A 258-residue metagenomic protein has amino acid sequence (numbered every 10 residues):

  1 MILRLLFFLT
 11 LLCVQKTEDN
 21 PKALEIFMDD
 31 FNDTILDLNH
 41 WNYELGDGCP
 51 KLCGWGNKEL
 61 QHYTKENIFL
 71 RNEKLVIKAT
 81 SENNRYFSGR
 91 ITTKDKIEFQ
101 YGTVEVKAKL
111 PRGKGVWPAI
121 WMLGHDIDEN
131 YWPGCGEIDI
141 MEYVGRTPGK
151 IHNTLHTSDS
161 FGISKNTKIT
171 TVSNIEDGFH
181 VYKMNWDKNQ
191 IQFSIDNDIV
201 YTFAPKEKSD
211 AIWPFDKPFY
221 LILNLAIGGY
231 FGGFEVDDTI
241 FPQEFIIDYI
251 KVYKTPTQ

Functional and structural regions predicted by a protein language model:
M1-F8: Sec-dependent signal peptide recognition, specifically the positively charged N-region followed immediately by
T17-Q258: GH16 jelly-roll
